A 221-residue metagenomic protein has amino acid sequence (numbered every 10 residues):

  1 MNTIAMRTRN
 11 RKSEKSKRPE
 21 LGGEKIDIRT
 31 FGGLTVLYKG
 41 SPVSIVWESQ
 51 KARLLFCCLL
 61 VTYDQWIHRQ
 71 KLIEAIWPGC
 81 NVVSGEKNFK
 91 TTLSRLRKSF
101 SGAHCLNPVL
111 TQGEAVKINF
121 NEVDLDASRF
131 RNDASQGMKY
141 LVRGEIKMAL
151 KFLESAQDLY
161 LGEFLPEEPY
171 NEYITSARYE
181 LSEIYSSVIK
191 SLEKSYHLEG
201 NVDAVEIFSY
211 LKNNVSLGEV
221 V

Functional and structural regions predicted by a protein language model:
M1-V220: Intrinsically disordered, low-complexity protein-interaction/activation regions
